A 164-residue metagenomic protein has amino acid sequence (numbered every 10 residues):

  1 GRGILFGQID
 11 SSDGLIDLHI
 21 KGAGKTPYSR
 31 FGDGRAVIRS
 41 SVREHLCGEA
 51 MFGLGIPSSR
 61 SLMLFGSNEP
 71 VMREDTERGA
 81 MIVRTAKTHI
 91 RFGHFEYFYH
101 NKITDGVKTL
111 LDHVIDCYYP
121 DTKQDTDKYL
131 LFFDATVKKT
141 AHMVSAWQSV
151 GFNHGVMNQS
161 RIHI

Functional and structural regions predicted by a protein language model:
G1-T126, K138, M143: Conserved ATP-binding subdomain of kinase catalytic cores across diverse folds
F6-G7, V137-I164: Active-site acidic catalytic loop and adjacent metal/ATP-binding pocket of ATP-dependent phosphoryl transfer enzymes
